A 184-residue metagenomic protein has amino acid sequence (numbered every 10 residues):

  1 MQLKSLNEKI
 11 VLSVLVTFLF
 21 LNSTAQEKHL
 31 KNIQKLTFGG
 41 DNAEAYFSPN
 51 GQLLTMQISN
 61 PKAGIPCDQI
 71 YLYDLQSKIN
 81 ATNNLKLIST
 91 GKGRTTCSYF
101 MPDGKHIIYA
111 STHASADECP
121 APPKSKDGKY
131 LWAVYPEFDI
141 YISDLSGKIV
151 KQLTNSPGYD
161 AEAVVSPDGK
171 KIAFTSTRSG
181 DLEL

Functional and structural regions predicted by a protein language model:
M1-Q26: Bacterial Sec-dependent N-terminal signal peptides
S23-K31, V134-F138: Blade/loop signatures of beta-propeller domains
Q26-G40, Y73-R94, D144-Y159: Multi-bladed beta-propeller domains
F38-D41, Q57-I70, S89-T95, A110-I140 (+2 more regions): A flexible loop/linker signature enriched in serine peptidases of the S9 family
A43-T82: N-terminal, post-signal-peptide region of Sec/Tat-exported proteins
P49-N50, P102-D103, P167-D168: Residue-level detector of Asp-centered blade-edge/turn motifs that repeat once per structural unit in beta-propeller
G51-T55, I107, I172-A173: Hydrophobic beta-strand positions that form the internal "hydrophobic ladder" of WD40/Gbeta-like beta-propeller blades
